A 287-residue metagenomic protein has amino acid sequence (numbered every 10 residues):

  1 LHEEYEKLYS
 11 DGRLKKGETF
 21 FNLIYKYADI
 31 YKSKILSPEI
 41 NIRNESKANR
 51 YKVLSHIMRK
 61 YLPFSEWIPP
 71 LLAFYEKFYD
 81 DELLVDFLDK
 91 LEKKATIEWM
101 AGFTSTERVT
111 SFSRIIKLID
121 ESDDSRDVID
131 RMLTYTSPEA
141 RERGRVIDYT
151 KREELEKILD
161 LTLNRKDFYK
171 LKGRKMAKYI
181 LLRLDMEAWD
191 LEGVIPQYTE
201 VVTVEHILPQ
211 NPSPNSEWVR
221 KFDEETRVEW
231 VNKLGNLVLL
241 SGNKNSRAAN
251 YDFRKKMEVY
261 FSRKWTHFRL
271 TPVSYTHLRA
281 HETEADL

Functional and structural regions predicted by a protein language model:
L1-K178: A cross-family structural signal marking well-folded subdomains
L133-T271: Betabetaalpha-Me/HNH-type nuclease active-site subdomain
T276-T283: Conserved small/polar residues in nucleotide/adenosyl-binding loops
